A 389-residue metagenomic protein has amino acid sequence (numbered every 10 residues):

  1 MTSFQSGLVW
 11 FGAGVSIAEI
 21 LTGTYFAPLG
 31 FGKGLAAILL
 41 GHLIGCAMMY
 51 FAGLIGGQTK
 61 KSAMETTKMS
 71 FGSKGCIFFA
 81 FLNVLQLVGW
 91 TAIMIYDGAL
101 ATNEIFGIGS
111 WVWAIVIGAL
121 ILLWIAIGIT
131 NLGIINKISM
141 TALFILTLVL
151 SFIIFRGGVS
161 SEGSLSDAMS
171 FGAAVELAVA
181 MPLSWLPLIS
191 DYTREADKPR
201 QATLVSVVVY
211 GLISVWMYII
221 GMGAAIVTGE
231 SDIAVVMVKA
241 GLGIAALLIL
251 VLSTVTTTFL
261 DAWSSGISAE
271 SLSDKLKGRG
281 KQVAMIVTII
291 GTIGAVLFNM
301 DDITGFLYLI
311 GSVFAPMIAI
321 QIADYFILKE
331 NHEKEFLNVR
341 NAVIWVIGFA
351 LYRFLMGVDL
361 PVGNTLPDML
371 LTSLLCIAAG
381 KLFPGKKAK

Functional and structural regions predicted by a protein language model:
M1-Y25, L29-K33, N131, S170-V175 (+3 more regions): Membrane-interface "cap" regions at the ends of multi-pass membrane proteins
V9-G14, F79-V84, I105-I127, T141-S151 (+4 more regions): Transmembrane alpha-helical segments of multi-pass small-molecule transport proteins
G23-L54, G75-I77, Y210, P367 (+1 more regions): Extracellular loop-to-transmembrane helix junctions
Y25-A36, L100-A114, T130-I138, I233-L247 (+3 more regions): Transmembrane helix-loop boundary segments of multi-pass membrane transporters
L39-F71, F78-V84, F383-G385: Juxtamembrane transmembrane-helix boundary signature
G75-I108, T254-S271: Hydrophobic transmembrane alpha-helices that form the core helical bundles of multi-pass secondary transporters
V112-I154, L165-S166, T203-Y210, L307-A319 (+1 more regions): Membrane-interface loop-to-helix entry segments
S166, I318-K389: C-terminal membrane-solvent junction of multi-pass transporters and transport-like membrane proteins
